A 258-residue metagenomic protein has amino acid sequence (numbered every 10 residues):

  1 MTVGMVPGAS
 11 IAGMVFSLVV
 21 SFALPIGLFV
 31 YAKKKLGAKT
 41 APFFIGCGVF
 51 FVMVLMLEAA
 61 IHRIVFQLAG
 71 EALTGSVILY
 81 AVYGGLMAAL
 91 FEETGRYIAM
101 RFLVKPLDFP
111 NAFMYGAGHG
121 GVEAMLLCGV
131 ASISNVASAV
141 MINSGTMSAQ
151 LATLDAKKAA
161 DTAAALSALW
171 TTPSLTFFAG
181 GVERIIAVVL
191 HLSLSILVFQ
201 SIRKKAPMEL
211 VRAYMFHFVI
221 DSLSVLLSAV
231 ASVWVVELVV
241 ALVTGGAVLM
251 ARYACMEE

Functional and structural regions predicted by a protein language model:
M1-E258: Hydrophobic alpha-helical segments at protein termini of multi-pass membrane proteins
